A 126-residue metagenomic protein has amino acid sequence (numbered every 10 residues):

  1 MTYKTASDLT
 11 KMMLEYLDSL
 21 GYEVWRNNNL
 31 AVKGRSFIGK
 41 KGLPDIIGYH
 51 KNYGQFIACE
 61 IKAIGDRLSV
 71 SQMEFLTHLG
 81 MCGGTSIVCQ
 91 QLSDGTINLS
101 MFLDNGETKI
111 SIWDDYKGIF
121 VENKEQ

Functional and structural regions predicted by a protein language model:
M1-D18, R67-Q126: Domain-level recognition of nuclease-like catalytic cores that cleave nucleotide substrates
T2, E23-Y53: Active-site metal-binding core of divalent-cation-utilizing nuclease and nuclease-like domains
W25, I57-C59, I87: Hydrophobic/aromatic beta-strand patches that form the interior of the parallel beta-sheet core in alpha/beta enzyme
N28, K62, Q90: Residues at the C-termini of beta-strands that transition into short coil/loop
L43, A58, F120-N123: Intrinsically disordered, low-complexity regulatory regions of eukaryotic regulatory proteins
L43, F56, M73-L76: Short amphipathic alpha-helical surface patches that serve as generic macromolecular interface elements
I46-G48, I57-A63: Conserved catalytic cores of phosphodiester-cleaving nucleases, focusing on short active-site segments
